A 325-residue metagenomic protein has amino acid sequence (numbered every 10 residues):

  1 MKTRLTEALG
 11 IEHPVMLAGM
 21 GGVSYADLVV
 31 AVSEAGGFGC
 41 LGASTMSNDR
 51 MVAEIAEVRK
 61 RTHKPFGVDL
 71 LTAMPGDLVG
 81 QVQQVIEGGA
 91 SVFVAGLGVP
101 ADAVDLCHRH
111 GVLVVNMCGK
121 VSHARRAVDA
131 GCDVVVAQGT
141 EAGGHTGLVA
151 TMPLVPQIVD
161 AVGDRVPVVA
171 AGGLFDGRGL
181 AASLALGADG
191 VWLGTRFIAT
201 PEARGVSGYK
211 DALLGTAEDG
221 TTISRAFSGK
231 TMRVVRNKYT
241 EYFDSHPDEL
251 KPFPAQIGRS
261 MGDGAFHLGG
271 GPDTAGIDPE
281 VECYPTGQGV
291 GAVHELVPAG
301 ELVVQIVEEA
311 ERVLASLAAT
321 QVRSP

Functional and structural regions predicted by a protein language model:
M1-P167, D273: Active-site entrance/lid segments in N-terminal catalytic domains of soluble metabolic enzymes
M117, G172-G173: Conserved acidic functional residues
L148-V169, F175-P325: Conserved active-site-proximal phosphate/metal-binding subdomains
